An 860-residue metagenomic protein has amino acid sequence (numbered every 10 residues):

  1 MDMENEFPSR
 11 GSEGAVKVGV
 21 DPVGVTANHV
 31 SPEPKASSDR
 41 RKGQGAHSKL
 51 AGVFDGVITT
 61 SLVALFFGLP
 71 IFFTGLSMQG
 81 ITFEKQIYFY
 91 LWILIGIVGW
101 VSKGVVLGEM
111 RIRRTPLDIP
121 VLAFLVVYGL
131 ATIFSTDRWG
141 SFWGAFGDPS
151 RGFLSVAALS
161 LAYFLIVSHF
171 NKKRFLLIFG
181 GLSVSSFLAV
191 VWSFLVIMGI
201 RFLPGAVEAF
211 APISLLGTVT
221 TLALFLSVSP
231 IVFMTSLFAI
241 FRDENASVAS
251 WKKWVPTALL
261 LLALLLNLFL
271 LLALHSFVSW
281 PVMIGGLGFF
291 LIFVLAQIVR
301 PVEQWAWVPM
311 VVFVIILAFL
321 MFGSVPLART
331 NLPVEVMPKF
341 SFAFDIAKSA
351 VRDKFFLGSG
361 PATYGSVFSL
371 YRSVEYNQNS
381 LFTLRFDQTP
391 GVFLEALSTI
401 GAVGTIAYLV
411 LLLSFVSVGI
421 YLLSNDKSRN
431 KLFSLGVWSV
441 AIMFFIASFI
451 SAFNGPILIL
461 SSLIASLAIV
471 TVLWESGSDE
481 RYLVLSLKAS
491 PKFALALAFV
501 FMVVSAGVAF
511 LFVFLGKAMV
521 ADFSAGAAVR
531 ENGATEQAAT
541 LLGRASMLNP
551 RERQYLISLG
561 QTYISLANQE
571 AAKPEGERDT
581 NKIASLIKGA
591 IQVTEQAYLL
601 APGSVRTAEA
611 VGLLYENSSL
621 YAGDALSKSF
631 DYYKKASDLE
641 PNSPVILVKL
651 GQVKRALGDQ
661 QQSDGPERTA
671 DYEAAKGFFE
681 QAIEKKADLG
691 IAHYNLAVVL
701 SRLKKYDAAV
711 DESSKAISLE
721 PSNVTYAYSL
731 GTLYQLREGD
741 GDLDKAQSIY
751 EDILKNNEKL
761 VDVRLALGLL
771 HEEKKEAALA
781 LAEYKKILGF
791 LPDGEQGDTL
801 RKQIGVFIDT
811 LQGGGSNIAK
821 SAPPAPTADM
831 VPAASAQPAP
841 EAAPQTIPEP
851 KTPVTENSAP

Functional and structural regions predicted by a protein language model:
D2-G11, A15-K35, D39-K42, K49-V53 (+9 more regions): Alpha-helical transmembrane segments of multi-pass inner-membrane proteins
L203-I213, M337, I346, A350-D353 (+3 more regions): Interfacial juxtamembrane loops and adjacent helix segments that form the catalytic/substrate-binding surfaces
P212, M283-L287, F293, W305-F355 (+3 more regions): Flexible juxtamembrane loops connecting transmembrane helices in multi-pass membrane enzymes that build or modify
F322-P338, K492-E536, Q554-L556: Hydrophobic alpha-helical transmembrane segments in integral membrane proteins
A521, R553-Q554, V605-R606, P644-V645 (+4 more regions): Helix-start (N-cap) detector for alpha-helical repeat units in TPR-like alpha-solenoids, especially tetratricopeptide
A528, N532-T535, G560, S565-G576 (+8 more regions): Short coil/turn linking the two alpha-helices of tandem helical-hairpin repeats
A534-Q537, D579-Q592, Y621-K635, D659-Q681 (+3 more regions): Structural signature of tandem alpha-helical TPR/SEL1-like repeats, specifically the intra-repeat loop/turn
S558, A610, K649, N695 (+4 more regions): Canonical tetratricopeptide repeat
